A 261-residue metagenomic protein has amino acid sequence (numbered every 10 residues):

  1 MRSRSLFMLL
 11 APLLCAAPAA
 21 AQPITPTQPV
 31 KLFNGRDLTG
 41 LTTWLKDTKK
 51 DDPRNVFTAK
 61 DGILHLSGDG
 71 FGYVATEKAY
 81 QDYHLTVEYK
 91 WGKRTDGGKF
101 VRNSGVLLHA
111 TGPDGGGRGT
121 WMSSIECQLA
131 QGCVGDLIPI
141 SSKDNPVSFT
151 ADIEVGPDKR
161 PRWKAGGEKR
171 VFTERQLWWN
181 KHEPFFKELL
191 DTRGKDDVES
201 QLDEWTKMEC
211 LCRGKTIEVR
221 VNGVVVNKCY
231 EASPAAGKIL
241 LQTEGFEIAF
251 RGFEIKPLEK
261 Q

Functional and structural regions predicted by a protein language model:
M1-S5: Positively charged n-region of N-terminal signal peptides that target proteins for export
F7-A16: Bacterial N-terminal signal peptides
A21-Q261: Carbohydrate-interacting regions of secretory-pathway proteins
